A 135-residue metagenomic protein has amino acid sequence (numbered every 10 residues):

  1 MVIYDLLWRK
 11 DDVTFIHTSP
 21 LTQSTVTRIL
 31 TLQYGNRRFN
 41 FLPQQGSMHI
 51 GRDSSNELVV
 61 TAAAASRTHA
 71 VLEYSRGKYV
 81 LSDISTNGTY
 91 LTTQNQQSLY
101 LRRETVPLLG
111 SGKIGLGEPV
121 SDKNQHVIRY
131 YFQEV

Functional and structural regions predicted by a protein language model:
M1-R9, S85, T92-V135: C-terminal boundary/linker segments immediately following FHA domains
R9-K10, T25, S75, V135: Intrinsically disordered, low-complexity protein-interaction/activation regions
D11-S24: Intrinsically disordered or compositionally simple regulatory linkers and C-terminal tails in signal-transduction
S24-T31, G46: Short structural boundary motif marking the start of a folded domain
T31-R38: Short, solvent-exposed loop/edge segments of extracellular or virion-exposed proteins
N40, H69-V71, V80: Short, surface-exposed charged micro-motifs
Q45-R76, S121, V127: Short, charged beta-strand/loop "edge" motif centered at a coil->beta-strand transition that forms conserved
